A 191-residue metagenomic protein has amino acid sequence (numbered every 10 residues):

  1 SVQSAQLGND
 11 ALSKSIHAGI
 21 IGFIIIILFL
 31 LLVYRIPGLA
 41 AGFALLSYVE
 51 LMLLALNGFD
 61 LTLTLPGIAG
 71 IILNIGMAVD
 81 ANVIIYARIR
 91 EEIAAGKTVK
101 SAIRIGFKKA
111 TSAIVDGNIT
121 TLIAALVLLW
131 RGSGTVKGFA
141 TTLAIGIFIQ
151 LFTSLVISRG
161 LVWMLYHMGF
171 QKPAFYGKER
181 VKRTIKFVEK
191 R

Functional and structural regions predicted by a protein language model:
S1-A5: A cross-kingdom feature of multi-pass membrane systems that activates on extracytoplasmic/periplasmic
N9-T64, W130-G134: Interfacial segments of transmembrane alpha-helices in multi-pass membrane proteins
I25-L31, M77-A81, V127, I149 (+1 more regions): Hydrophobic alpha-helical membrane-associated segments
G38-D60, I71-G76, F139-S154: Small-residue-enriched core segments of transmembrane alpha-helices in multipass membrane transport and channel
A55, E91-R191: Hydrophobic alpha-helical transmembrane segments of membrane transport and translocation systems, primarily multi-pass
V79-N82, Y86-I89: Membrane-embedded alpha-helices of multi-pass transport/permease systems
